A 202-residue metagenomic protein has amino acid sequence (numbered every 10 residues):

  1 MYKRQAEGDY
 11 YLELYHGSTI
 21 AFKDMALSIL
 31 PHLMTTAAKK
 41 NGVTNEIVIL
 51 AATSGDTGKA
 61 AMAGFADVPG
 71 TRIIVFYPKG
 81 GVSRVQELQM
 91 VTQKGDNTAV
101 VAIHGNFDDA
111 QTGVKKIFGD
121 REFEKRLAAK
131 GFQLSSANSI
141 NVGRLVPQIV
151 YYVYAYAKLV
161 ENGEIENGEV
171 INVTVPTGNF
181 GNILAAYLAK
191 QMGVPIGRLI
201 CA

Functional and structural regions predicted by a protein language model:
K3-A202: PLP-dependent amino-acid enzyme catalytic core
